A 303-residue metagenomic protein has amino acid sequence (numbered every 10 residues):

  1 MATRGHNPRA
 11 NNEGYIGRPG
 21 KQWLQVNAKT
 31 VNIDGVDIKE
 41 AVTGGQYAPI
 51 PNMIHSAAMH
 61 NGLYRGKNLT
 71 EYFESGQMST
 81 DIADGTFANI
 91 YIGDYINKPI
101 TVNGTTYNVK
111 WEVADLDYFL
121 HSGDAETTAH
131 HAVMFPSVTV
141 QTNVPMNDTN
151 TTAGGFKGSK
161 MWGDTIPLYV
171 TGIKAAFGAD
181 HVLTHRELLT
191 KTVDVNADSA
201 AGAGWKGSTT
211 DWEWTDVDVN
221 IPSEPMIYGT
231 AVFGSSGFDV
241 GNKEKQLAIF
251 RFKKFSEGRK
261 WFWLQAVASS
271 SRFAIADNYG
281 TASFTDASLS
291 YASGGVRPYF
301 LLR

Functional and structural regions predicted by a protein language model:
M1-I50: Intrinsic low-complexity, repeat-rich intrinsically disordered segments enriched in small/flexible residues
Q46-R303: Collagenous Gly-X-Y triple-helix signature in extracellular proteins
